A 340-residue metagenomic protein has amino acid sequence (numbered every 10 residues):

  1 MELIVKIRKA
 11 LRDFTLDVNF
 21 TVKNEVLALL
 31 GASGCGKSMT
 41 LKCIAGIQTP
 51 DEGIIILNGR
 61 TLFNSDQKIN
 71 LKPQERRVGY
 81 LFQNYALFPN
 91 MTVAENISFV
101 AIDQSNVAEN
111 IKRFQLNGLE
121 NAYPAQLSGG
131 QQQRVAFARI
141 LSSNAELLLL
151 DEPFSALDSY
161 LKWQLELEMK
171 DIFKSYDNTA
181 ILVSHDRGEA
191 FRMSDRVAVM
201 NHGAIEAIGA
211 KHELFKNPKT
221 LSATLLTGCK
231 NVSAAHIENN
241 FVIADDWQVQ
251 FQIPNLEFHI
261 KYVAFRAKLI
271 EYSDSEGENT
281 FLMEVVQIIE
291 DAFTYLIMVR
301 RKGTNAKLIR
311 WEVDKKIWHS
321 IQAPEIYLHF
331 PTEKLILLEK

Functional and structural regions predicted by a protein language model:
V5-V26, A32, S38-M39, G46-T49 (+3 more regions): Non-catalytic connector elements of ABC transporters
S38-L41, V135: ABC ATPase nucleotide-binding domain helices that frame the ATP-binding cleft
K42-C43, R196: The short alpha-helix immediately C-terminal to the Walker A/P-loop
Q48-T49, I56, A86: A position-specific signal in ABC ATPase nucleotide-binding domains
G53-S65: Conserved ABC transporter NBD signature motif
L62-G79, L214: ABC ATPase NBD coupling module
R77, Q83, T92-S222: ABC ATPase nucleotide-binding domains
K216-E238, A264: C-terminal boundary and immediately downstream tail of ABC-type ATPase nucleotide-binding domains
